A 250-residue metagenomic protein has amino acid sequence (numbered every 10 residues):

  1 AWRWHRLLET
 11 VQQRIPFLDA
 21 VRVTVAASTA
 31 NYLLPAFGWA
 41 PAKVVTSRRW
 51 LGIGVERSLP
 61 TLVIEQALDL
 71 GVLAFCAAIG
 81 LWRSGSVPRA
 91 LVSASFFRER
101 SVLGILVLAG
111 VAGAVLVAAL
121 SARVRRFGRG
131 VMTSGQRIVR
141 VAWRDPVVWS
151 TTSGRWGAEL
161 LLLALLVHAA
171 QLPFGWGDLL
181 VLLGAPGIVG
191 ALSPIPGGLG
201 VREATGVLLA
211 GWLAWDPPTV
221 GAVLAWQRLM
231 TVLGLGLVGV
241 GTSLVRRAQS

Functional and structural regions predicted by a protein language model:
A1-A26, G80-A191, P217-S250: Predominantly cytoplasmic-facing regulatory/coupling regions of multi-pass membrane proteins
L8, V21-G52: Extended non-transmembrane interhelical loops and adjacent amphipathic helices of multipass membrane proteins
F17-R22, W39-A40, L51-Q66, W215-W226: Membrane-interface alpha-helices at helix entry/exit sites of multi-pass transporters
A26-L34, G54-L81, V189, A225-L237: Membrane-embedded alpha-helical segments of transport systems, primarily multispan ion/solute transporters
A27-A36, L183-E203: Transmembrane alpha-helix interface/packing and boundary motifs in multi-pass membrane proteins, characterized by
G38-R49, P196-G211: Re-entrant/interfacial helical elements at transmembrane boundaries that shape and gate the permeation pathway
A42-R48, E56-V63, V72, T151 (+1 more regions): Hydrophobic alpha-helical membrane segments of integral membrane proteins
V45, A67, G71, I188-L192 (+2 more regions): Residues within alpha-helical transmembrane segments of multi-pass membrane proteins, especially transporters, ion
